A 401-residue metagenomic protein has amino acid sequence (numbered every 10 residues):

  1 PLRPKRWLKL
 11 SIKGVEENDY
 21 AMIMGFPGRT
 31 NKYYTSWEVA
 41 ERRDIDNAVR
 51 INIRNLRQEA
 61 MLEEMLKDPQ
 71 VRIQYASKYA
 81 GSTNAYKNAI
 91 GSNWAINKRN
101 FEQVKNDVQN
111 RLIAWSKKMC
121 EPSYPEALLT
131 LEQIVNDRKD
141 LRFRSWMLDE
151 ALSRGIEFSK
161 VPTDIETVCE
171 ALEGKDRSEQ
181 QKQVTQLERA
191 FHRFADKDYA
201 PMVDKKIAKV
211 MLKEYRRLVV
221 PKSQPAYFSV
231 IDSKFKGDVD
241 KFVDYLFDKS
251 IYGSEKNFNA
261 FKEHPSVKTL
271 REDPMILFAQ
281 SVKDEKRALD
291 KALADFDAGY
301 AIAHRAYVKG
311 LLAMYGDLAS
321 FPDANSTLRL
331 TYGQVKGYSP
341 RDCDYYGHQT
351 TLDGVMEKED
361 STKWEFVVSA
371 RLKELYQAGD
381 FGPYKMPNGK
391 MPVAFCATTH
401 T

Functional and structural regions predicted by a protein language model:
P1-T401: Terminal presequence/propeptide segments associated with secretion/organelle targeting and zymogen/polyprotein
